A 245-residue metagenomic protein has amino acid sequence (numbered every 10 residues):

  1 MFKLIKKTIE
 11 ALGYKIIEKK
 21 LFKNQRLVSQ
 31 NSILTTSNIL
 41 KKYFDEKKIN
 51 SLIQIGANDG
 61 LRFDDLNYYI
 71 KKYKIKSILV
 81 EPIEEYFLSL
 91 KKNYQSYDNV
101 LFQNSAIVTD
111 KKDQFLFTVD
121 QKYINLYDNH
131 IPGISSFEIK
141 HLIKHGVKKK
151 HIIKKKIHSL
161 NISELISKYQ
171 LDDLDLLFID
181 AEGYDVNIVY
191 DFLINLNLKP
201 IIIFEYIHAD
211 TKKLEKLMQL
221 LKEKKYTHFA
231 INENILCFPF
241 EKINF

Functional and structural regions predicted by a protein language model:
F2-F245: Phosphate/nucleotide-binding beta-alpha loop and adjacent structural elements of enzyme active sites
